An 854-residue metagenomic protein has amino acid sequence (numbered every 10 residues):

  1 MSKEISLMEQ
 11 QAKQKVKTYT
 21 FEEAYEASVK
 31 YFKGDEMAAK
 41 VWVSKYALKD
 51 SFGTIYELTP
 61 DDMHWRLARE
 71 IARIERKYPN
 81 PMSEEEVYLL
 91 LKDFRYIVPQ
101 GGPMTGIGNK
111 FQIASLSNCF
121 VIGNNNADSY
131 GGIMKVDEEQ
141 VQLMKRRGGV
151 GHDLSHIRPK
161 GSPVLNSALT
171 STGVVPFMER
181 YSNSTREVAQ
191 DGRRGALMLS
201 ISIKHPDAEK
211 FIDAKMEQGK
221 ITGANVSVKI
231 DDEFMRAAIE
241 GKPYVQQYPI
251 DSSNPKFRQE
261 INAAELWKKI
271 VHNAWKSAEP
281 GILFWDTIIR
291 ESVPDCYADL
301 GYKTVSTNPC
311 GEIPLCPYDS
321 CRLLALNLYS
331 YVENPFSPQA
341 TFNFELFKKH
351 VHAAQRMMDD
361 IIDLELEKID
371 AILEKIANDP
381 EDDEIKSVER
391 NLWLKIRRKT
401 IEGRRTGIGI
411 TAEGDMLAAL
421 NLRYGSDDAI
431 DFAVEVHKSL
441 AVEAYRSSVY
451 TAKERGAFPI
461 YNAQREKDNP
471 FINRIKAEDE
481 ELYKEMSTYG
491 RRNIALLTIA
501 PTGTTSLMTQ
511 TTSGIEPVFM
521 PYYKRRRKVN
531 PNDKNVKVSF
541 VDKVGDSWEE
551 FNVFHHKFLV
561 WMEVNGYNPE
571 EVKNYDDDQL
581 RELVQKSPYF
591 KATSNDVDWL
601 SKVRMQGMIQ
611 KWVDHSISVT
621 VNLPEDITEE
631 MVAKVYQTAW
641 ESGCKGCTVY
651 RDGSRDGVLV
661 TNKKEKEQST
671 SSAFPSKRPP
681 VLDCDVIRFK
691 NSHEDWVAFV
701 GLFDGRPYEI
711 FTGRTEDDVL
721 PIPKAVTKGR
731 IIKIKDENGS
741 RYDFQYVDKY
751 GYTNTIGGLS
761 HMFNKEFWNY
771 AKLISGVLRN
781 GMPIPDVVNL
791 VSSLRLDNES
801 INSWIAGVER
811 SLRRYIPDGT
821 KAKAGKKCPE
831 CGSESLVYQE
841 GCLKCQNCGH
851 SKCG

Functional and structural regions predicted by a protein language model:
S2-E84, N166-R180, Q190-Y302, E333-P338 (+4 more regions): Conserved, charged catalytic cores of large soluble enzymes
E36, K40-V41, G311-I313, E365-L366 (+3 more regions): Catalytic alpha/beta core of large soluble enzyme barrels
L48, E70-K77, L90-N166, V174-F177 (+9 more regions): Function-dense linear segments that define catalytic or interfacial modules in macromolecule-processing proteins
Y88, Q247-I250, H350-R397, I401 (+4 more regions): Internal maturation/activation junctions in enzymes
I230, E291, C296-A298, N308 (+5 more regions): Terminal amphipathic helices with adjacent charged low-complexity linkers/tails
Y483-E485, T661-L702: Short, Gly/Pro- and small/polar-rich lid/capping loops
P829-S833, N847: Short, cysteine/histidine-rich loop/knuckle motifs that typically chelate Zn2+
G841-S851: Cysteine-rich micro-motifs
